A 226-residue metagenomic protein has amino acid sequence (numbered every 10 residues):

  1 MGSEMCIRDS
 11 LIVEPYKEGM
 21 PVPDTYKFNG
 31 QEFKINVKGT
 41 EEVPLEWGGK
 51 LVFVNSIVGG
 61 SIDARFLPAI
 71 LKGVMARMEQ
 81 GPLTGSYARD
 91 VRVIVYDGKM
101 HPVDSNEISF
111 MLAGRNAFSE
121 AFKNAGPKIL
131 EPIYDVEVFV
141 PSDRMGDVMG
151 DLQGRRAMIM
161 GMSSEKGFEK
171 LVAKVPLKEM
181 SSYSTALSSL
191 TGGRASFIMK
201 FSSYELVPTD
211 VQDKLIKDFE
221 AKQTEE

Functional and structural regions predicted by a protein language model:
S3, R8-E226: Accessory interaction regions appended to the cores of large information-processing enzymes
